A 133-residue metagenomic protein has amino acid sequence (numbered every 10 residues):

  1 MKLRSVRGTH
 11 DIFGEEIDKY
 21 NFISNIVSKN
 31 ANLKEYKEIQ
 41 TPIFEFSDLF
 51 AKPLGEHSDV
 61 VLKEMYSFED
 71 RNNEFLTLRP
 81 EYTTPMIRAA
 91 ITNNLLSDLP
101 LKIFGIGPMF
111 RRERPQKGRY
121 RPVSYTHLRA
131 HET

Functional and structural regions predicted by a protein language model:
M1-Y125, R129-A130: TRNA-recognition modules of translation machinery and tRNA-sensing kinases, especially anticodon-binding
